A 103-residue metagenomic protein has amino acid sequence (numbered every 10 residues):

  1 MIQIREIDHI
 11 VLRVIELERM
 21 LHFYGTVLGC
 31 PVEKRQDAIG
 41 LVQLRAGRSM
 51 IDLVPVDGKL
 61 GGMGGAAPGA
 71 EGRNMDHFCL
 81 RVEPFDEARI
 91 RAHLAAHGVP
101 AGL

Functional and structural regions predicted by a protein language model:
I2, L12-K59: Core segments of cupin and vicinal oxygen chelate
I2-I4, A70-R73: Short, flexible turn/loop "capping" segments at secondary-structure junctions
R5-D8, E33, D76, G102: A short, local hydrophobic-aromatic micro-motif
E6, D52, R81: Conserved beta-strand segments that form the floor/walls of ligand-binding pockets within enzyme and binding domains
H9-V11, Q43, H77-C79: Short aromatic/hydrophobic contact patches that present stacked aromatics for nucleic-acid/ligand binding
V14-L17, G72-L103: Vicinal oxygen chelate
D52, G61, D86-A88: Residue-level signal for secondary-structure boundary sites
G58-A66: A short, acidic/glycine-rich surface segment
